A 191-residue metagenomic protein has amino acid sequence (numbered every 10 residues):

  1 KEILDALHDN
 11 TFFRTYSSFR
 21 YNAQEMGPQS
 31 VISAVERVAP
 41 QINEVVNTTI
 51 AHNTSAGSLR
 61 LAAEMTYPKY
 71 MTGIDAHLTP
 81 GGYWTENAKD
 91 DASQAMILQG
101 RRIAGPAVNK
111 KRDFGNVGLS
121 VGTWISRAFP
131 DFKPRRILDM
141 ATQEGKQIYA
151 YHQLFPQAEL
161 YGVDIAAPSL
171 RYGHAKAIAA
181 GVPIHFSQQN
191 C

Functional and structural regions predicted by a protein language model:
K1-T72: N-terminal accessory segments
R112-K133: Conserved alpha-helix/loop element of class I SAM-dependent methyltransferases that forms part of the SAM/SAH-binding
K133-Q143: Conserved class I S-adenosyl-L-methionine
E144-P156: Conserved SAM-binding loop of SAM-dependent methyltransferases across substrates and taxa, primarily the Class I
E159-D164: Conserved SAM-binding motif I beta-strand of class I
A166-P168: Conserved SAM/SAH-binding beta-strand->alpha-helix loop
G173-H174: Conserved SAM-binding loop
G181-C191: Conserved SAM-binding strand-loop segment of SAM-dependent methyltransferases
